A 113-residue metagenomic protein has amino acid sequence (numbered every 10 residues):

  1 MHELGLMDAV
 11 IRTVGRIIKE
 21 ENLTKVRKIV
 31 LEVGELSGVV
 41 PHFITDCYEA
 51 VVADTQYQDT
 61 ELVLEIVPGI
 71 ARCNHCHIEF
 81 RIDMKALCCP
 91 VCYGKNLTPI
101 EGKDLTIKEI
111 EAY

Functional and structural regions predicted by a protein language model:
M1-D59, V63: Long, charged N-terminal interaction/targeting segments
V30, G34, C73, T98: Short glycine- and Lys/Arg-enriched binding-loop motifs that mark or flank ligand-binding interfaces
E61-P68, I78-D83: Short, flexible, mixed-charge glycine/proline-rich loop motifs that serve as phosphate/nucleic-acid-contacting
A71, L87, L105: Cys/His-enriched microdomains
C73-C76, C89-C92: Short cysteine-rich clusters marking metal-coordination/redox-active sites
R81, L97-T98: Short functional micro-motifs and their immediate structural scaffolds
E109-Y113: Short hydrophobic/aromatic patches at helix-to-coil boundaries
